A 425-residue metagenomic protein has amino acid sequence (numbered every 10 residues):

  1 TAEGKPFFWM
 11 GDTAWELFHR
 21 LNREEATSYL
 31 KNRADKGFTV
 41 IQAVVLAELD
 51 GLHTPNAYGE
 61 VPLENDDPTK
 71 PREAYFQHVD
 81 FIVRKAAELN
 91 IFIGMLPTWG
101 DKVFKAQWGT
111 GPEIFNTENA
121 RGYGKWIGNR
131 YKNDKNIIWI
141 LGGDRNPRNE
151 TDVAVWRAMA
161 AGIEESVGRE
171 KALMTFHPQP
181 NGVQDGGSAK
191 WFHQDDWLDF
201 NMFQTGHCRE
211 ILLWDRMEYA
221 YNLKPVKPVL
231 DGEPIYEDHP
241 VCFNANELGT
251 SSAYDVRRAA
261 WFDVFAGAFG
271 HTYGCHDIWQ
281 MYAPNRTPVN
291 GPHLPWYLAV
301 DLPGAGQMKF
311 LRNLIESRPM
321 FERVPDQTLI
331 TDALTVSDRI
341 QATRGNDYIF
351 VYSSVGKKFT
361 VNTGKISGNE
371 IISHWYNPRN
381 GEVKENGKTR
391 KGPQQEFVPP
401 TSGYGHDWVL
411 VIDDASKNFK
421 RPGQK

Functional and structural regions predicted by a protein language model:
A2-L212: Active-site mouth of glycoside hydrolases
K5, P228, E237-H239, S252-K388 (+1 more regions): Aromatic- and carboxylate-lined catalytic core of secreted/periplasmic carbohydrate-active enzymes
G11-E16, K365-S367, R390-G392: A short, sequence-level motif marking secondary-structure junctions
K31, I127-R130, S188-H193, E218-A220 (+3 more regions): Short, flexible, glycine/charge-rich loop motifs used to bind or transfer phosphoryl groups or to couple energy/partner
V40, F200, D231, I372 (+1 more regions): Short hydrophobic-acidic sequence motifs that mark active-site Asp/Glu residues
Q42, Y58-E60, L230-D231, T272 (+1 more regions): Structured core elements
N136, G142-Q280, R286-L298: Extracellular glycoside hydrolase catalytic/binding regions
